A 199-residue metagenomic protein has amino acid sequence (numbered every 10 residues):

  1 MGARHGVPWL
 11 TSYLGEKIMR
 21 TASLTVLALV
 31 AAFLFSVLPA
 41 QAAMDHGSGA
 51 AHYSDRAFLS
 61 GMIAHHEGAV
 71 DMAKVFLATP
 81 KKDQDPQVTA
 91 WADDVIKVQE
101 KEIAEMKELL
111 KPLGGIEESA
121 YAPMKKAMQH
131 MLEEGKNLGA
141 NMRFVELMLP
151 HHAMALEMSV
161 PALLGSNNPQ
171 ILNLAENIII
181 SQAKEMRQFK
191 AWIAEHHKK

Functional and structural regions predicted by a protein language model:
A3-I18: Short, Lys/Arg-enriched N-terminal segments with co-localized hydrophobic residues within the first ~10-30 amino acids
Y13, A32-L34, A92: Helix-centric, low-specificity signal for extended rod-like, repetitive segments
K17-L27: Bacterial N-terminal signal peptides that target proteins for export
I18, L38-A42: Sec/Tat signal peptide C-region and signal peptidase I cleavage site
V26-V37: Bacterial N-terminal signal peptides
A42-K199: All-alpha RGS (Regulator of G-protein Signaling) helical domain and cognate RGS-like helical scaffolds
